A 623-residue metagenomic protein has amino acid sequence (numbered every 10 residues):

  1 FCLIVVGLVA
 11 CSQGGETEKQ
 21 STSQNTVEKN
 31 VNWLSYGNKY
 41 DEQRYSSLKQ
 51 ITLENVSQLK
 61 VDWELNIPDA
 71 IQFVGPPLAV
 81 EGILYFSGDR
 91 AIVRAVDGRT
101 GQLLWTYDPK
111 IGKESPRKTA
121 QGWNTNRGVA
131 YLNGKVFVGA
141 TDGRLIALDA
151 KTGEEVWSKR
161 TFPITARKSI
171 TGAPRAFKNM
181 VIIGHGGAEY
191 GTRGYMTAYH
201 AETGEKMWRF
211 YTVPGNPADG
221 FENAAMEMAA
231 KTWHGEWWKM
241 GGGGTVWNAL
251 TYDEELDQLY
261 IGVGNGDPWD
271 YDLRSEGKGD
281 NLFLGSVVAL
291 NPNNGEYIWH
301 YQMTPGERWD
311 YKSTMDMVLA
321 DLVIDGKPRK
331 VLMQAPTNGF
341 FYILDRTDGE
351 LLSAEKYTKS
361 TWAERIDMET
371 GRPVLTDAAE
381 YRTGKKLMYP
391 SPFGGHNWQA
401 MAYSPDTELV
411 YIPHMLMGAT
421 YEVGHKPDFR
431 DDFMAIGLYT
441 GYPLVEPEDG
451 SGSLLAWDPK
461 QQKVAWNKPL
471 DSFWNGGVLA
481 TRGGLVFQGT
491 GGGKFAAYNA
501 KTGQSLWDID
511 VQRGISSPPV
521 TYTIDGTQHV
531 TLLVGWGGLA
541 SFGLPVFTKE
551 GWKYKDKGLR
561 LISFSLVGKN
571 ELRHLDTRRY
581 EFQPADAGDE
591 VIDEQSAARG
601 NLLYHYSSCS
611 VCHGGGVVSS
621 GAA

Functional and structural regions predicted by a protein language model:
L8-A10: C-terminal motif of bacterial Sec signal peptides marking the signal peptidase cleavage site
K19-V61, N216-M226, R372-T376, P443-L444 (+2 more regions): Blade/loop signatures of beta-propeller domains
W33-G37, A70-I92, K118-R144, S169-Y190 (+6 more regions): Repeat-blade elements of multi-bladed beta-propeller folds
N38, R346, C612-V618: Detector for the c-type heme attachment site
L65-P76, T106-A130, E155-A173, Y211-A249 (+9 more regions): Extracytoplasmic beta-rich repeat domains
I183-Y195, H234, I261-N281, L416-P447 (+1 more regions): Short, conserved, GDST-rich strand-edge loop motifs in beta-rich repeat architectures
R578-H605, S620: Electrostatic cytochrome c docking/interface patches
G600, S607-G616: The canonical Cys-X-X-Cys-His
